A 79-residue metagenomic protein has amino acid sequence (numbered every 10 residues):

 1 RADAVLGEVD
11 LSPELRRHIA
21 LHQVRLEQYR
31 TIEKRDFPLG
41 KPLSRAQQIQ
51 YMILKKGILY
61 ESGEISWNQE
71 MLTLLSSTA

Functional and structural regions predicted by a protein language model:
R1-Q28, I32: Amphipathic alpha-helical dimerization/coiled-coil segments that flank or bridge DNA-binding/regulatory modules
L11-E14, Q47-I58: Alpha-helical scaffold segments that form or flank carboxylate-/histidine-based iron centers
I32-M52: Acidic interhelical loop/turn segments
Q50, E64-W67: Tryptophan-centered motif/residue detector
A79: ATP/Mg2+ or Mg2+-diphosphate-binding catalytic cores that bind nucleotide phosphates or diphosphates via glycine-rich
